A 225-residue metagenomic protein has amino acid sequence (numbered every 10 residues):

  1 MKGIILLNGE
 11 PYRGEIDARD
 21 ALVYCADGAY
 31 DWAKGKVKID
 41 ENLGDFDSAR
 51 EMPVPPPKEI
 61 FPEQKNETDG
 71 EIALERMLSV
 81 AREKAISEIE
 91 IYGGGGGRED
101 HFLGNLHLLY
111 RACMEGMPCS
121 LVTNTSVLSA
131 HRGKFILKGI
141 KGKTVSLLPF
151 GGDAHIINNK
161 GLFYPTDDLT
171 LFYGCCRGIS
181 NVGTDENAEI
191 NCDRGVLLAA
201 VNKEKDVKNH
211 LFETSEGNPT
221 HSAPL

Functional and structural regions predicted by a protein language model:
M1-V54: N-terminal beta-strand-loop-alpha-helix module at the start of alpha/beta ligand-binding or catalytic domains
Y24-A26, G44, I60, S120-T123: General beta-strand structural signal in soluble alpha/beta enzymes
K58-K84: Short phosphate-binding loop-to-helix
I89-G95: Short glycine-rich or small-residue beta-strand-to-loop segments that form or flank ligand, phosphate, metal/Fe-S
E99-Y110: Short Gly/Thr/Asp-enriched flexible loops that form oxyanion-binding sites at enzyme active sites
R111-I140: Class I SAM-dependent methyltransferase SAM-binding "motif I" and its flanking Rossmann-like core
H131-L225: Long, charged alpha-helical interface segments
